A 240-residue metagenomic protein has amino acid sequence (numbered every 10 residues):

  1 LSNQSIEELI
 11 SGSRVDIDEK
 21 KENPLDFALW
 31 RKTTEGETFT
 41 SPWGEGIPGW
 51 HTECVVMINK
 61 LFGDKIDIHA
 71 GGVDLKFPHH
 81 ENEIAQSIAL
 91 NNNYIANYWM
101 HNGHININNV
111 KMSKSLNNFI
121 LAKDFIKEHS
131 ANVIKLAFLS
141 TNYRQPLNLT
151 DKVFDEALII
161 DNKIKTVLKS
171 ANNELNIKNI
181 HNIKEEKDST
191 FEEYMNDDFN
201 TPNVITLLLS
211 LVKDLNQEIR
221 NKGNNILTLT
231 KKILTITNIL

Functional and structural regions predicted by a protein language model:
L1-A171: Alpha-helical recognition segments enriched in aromatics with Gly/Pro capping that present substrate-recognition
K111-S113, N117-L240: Structural preference for alpha-helix termini/caps and helix-kink/transition segments
